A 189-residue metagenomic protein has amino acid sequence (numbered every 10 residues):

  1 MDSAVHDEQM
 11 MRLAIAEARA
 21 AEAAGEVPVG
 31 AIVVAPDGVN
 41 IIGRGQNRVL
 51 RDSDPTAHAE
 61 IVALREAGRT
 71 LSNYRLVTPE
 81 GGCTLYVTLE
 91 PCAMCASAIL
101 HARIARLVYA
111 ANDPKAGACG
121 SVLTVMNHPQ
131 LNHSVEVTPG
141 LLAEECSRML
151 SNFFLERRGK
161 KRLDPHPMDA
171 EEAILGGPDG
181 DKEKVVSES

Functional and structural regions predicted by a protein language model:
D2-A24: Short, basic/aromatic recognition patches
A14, A18-A21, A31, G43 (+2 more regions): Small-residue (primarily alanine) positions within well-ordered alpha-helices, especially packing/interaction faces
G25-E26, R103: Glycine-centered short loops/turns at secondary-structure junctions
V29-A35: Short beta-strand scaffold segments in enzyme catalytic cores
D37-I42: Short, glycine-anchored, charge-dense loop/turn motifs used at functional sites
G43-M149: Zn2+-dependent cytidine deaminase-like catalytic core
T124, L131-G180: Short flanking/linker segments adjacent to small metal-binding domains or redox-active Cys/His motifs
D181-S189: Long, low-complexity, intrinsically disordered segments
